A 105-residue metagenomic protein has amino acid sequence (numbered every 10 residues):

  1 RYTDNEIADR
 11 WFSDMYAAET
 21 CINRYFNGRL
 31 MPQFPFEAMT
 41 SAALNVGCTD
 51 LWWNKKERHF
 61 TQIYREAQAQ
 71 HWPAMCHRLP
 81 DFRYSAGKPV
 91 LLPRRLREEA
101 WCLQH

Functional and structural regions predicted by a protein language model:
R1-D4: Acidic/histidine-rich, surface-exposed loop or edge segments in extracytoplasmic proteins
E6-S13, E19, C48-H105: Long, amphipathic alpha-helical surface segments
A17-E57: Active-site nucleophile-His-acid catalytic modules used for acyl/amide transfer and hydrolysis across diverse enzymes
